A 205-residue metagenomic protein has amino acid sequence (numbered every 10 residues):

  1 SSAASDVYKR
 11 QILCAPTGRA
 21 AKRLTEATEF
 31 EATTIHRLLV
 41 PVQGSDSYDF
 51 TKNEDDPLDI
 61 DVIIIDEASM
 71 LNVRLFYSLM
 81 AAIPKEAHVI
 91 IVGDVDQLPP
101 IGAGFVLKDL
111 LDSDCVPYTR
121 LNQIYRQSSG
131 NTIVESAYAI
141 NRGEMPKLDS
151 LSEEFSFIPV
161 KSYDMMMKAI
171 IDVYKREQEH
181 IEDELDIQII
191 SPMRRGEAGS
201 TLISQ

Functional and structural regions predicted by a protein language model:
S1-Y8: Short, small-residue-biased leader/transition segments that mark boundaries at the very start of proteins
R10, D59-V62, E86-I90: Loop/turn-to-beta-strand initiation segments
L13, I91, I189-S191: Structural beta-sheet core signal
C14-D59: Inter-Walker segment of RecA-like/P-loop motor cores
E67, G93: Walker B catalytic acidic pair
A68-L79, L98-F105: Conserved ATPase-coupling elements of RecA-like P-loop NTPase cores
A81-K85: Short, conserved loop/helix-junction motifs that constitute active-site signature segments in enzyme catalytic cores
V95-Q205: Conserved helicase motor core of P-loop NTPases
